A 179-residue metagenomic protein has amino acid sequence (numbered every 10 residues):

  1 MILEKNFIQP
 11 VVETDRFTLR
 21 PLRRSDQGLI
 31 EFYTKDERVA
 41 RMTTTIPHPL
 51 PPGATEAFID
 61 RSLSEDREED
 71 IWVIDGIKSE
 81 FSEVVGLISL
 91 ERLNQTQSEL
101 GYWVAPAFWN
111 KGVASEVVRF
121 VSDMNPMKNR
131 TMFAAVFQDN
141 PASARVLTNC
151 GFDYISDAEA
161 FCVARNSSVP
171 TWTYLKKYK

Functional and structural regions predicted by a protein language model:
M1-E37, D75-K179: Acyl-donor (CoA/ACP) binding surface of acyl/acetyltransferases
R38-D60: Conserved GNAT-fold acetyl-CoA-binding loop/helix
R41-T43, I71, E99: Short, hydrophobic secondary-structure boundary micro-motifs
P49-G53, R61-L63, A105-P106, Q138-N140: Juxtamembrane/interface motifs at transmembrane-helix termini
D60-V73: A short helix-loop-beta-strand connector motif used in the catalytic cores of GNAT acetyltransferases and, in some
